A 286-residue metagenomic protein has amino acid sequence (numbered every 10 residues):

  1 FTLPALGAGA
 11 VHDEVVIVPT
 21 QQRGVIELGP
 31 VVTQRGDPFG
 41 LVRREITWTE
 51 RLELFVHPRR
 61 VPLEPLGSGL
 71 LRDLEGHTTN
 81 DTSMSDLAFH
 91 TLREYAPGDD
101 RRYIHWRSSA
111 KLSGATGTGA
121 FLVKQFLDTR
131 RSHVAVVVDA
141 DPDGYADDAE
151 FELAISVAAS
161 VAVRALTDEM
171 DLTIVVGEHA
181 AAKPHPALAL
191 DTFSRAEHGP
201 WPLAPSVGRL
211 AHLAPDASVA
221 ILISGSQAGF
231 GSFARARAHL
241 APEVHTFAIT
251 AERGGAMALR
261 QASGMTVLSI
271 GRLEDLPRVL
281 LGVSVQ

Functional and structural regions predicted by a protein language model:
F1-P184, I223: An amphipathic, basic-hydrophobic helix/alpha-beta surface used to engage anionic, phosphate-rich ligands or surfaces
L63, F89, R131, P186-L190 (+3 more regions): Alpha-helix initiation and N-capping motif
W106, P186-W201: Acidic/glycine-enriched edge-of-secondary-structure segments
A154, E178-D191, A228, F233: Small-residue-rich helix-loop
R195-Q286: Von Willebrand factor type A / integrin I
